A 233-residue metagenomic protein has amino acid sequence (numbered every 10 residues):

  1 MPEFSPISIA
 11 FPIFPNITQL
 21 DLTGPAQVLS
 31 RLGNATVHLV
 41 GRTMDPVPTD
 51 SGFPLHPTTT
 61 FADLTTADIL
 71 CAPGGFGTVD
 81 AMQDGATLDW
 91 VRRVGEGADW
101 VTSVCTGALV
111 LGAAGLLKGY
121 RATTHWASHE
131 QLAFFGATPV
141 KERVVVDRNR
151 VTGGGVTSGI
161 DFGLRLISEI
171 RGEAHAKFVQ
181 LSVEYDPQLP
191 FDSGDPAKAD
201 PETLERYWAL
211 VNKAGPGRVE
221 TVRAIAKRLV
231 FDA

Functional and structural regions predicted by a protein language model:
M1-V101, A108-A113, H129-Q131, P139-K141 (+1 more regions): Extended, subdomain-level signal for the structured scaffold at the beginning of enzyme domains
V101-T102, A122: A short beta-strand/loop micro-motif in the catalytic core of glycosyltransferases that engages the nucleotide-sugar
G107-V110, A114-F162: A contiguous binding-surface segment within folded domains or other stable secondary-structure elements
